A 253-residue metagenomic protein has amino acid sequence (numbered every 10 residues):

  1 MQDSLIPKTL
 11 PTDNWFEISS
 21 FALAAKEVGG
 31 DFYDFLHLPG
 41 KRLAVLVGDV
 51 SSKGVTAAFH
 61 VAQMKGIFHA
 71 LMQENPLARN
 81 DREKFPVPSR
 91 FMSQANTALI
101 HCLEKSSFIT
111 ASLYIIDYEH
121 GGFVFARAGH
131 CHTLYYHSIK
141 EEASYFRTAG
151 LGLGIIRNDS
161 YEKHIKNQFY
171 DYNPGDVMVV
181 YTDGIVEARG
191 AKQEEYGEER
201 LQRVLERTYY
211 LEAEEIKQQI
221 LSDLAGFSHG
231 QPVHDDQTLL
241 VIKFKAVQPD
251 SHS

Functional and structural regions predicted by a protein language model:
M1-V179, G230-H252: … and, occasionally, acidic/histidine-rich disordered N-termini of signaling adaptors
A57-V61, K65, E194, E198 (+2 more regions): Short, charged, low-complexity patches
K65, N96, G150, V186 (+3 more regions): Generic hydrophobic alpha-helical scaffold/packing signal
Y135-I139, R189-E195: Cytochrome P450 core scaffold surrounding the K-helix E-X-X-R motif and the conserved "meander" helix-loop region
Y135-I139, R200, V204-R207: Secondary-structure boundary/capping motif
Q168, E187-Q193, R207-L211: Short, contiguous acidic/charged loop-to-helix segments that flank catalytic cores in large enzymes
R203-E214, Q218-S222, G226, G230-V233 (+1 more regions): Terminal helices and disordered tails flanking the catalytic cores of nucleotide-processing hydrolases
